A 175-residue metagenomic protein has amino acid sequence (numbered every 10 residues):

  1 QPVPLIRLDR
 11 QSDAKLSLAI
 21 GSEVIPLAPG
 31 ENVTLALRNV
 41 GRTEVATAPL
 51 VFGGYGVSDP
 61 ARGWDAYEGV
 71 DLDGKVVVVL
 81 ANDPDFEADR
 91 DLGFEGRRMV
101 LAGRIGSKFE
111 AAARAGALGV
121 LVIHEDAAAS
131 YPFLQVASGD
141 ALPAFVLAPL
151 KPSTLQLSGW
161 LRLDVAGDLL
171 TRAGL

Functional and structural regions predicted by a protein language model:
Q1-D91: Noncatalytic luminal/extracellular "stalk/propeptide" segments of secretory-pathway proteins
Q1-E31, R38, F109, A117 (+4 more regions): Protein/peptide-recognition domains central to ubiquitin and immune signaling
A46, A115, P152-T154: Short, solvent-exposed loop/turn segments at the edges of secondary structure
P60, V100-S107: Active-site glycine-rich loop that binds ribose-phosphate moieties when present
R90-R98, I105: Proteins synthesized as precursors that undergo proteolytic processing into mature forms
G93, P149-L155: Flexible glycine/proline-enriched surface loops and loop-helix/loop-strand junctions
A102-I105, T154, S158: Short, charged, low-complexity patches
